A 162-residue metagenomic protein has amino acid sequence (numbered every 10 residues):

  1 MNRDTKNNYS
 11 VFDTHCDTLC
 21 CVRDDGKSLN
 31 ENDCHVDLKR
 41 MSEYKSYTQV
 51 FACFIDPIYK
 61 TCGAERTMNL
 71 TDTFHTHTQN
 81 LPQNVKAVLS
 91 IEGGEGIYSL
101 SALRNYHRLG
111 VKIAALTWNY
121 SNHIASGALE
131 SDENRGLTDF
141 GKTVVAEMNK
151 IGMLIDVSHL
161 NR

Functional and structural regions predicted by a protein language model:
M1, L100-R108, E130-R162: Histidine/acidic residue-rich metal-binding segments in metalloenzymes
M1-E133: N-terminal hydrophobic targeting/anchoring segments and the immediately downstream early-domain regions of hydrolases
